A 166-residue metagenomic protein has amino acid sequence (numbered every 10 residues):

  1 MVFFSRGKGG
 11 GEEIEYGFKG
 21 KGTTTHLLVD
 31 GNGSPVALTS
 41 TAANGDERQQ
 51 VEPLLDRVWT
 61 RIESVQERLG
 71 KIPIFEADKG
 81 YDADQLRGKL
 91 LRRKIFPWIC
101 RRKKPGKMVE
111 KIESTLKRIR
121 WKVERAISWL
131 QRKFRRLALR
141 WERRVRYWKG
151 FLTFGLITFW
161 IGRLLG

Functional and structural regions predicted by a protein language model:
M1-K103, G155: Polybasic low-complexity intrinsically disordered regions
G10, I14, I112, L137: Glycine-rich, flexible loop/turn motifs
R68-L69, E113-T115: Short hydrophobic "helix-edge" motifs at membrane interfaces and signal-peptide entry regions
G80-D82, K103-G106, S128, F134-R136: Short Gly/Pro-enriched loop/turn and capping motifs at secondary-structure junctions
R93, T115-G166: Basic, amphipathic alpha-helical segments enriched in Lys/Arg and hydrophobic/aromatic residues
G106-I112: Short, charged, surface-exposed secondary-structure boundary motifs
